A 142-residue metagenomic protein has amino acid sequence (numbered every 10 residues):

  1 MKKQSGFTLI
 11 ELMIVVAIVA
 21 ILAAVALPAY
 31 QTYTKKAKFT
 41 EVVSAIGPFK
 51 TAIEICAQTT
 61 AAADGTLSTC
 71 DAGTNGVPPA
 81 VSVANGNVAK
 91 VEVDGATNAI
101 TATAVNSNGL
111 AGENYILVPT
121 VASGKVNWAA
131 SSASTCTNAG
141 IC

Functional and structural regions predicted by a protein language model:
M1-E41, A45, F49: N-terminal single-pass transmembrane signal-anchor helix
E54-C142: Periplasmic/extracellular, small/polar-rich flexible segments of pilin-like filament-forming proteins
